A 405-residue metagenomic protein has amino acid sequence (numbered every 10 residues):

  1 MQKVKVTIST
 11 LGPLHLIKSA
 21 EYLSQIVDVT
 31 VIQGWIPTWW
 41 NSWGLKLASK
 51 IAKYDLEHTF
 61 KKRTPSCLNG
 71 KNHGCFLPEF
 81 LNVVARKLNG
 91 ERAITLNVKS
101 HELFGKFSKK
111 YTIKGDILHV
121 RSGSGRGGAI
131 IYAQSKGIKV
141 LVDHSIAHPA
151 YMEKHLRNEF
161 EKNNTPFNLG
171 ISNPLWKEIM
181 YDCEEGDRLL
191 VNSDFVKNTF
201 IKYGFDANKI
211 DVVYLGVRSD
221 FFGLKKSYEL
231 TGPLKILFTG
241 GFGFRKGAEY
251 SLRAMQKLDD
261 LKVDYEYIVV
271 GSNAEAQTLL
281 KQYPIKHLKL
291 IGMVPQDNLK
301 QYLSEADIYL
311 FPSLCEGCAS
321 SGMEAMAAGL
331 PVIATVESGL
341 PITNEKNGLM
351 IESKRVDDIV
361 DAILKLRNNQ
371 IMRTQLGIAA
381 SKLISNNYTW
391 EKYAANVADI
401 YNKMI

Functional and structural regions predicted by a protein language model:
P78-T95, K136-K177: Acceptor-binding helix/loop patch of EC 2.4 sugar-transfer enzymes, predominantly nucleotide-sugar-dependent
A133, K365, M372-N387, Y393-D399 (+1 more regions): A short, well-ordered alpha-helix in the C-terminal region of glycosyltransferases
F195, G216: Carbohydrate-associated surface elements
Y228-K246, L252-Q256: Conserved donor-binding/catalytic core segment of Leloir-type glycosyltransferases
Q277-D297: Nucleotide-activated donor-binding/catalytic signature segment of Leloir-type glycosyltransferases, i.e., the conserved
L314: Aromatic "clamp/platform" in nucleotide-sugar-dependent glycosyltransferases that forms part of the donor/acceptor
P331-A334: Short hydrophobic beta-strand element within catalytic cores of glycosyltransferases and related nucleotide-activated
L349-V356, K365-I371: Conserved acidic donor-binding segment of nucleotide-sugar-dependent glycosyltransferases
